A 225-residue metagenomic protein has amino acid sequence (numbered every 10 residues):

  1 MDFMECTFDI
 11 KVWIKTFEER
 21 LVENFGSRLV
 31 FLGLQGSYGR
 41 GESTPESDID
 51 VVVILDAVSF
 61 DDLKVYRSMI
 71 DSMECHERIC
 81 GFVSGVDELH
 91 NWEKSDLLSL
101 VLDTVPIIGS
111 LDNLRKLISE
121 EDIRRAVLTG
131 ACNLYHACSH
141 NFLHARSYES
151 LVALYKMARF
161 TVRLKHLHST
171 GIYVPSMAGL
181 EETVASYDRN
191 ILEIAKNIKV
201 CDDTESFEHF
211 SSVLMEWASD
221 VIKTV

Functional and structural regions predicted by a protein language model:
M1-E23, G39-P45, D56-V225: Catalytic core of pol beta-like nucleotidyltransferases
S27, S47: Structured loop/turn residues at beta-strand edges in well-structured enzyme cores
L29-Y38: Short gly/ser-rich loop at a beta-strand->alpha-helix junction or flexible surface loop bordering the NTP-binding
D50: N-terminal loops that bind phosphate or other acidic moieties and the adjacent beta-alpha structural core
